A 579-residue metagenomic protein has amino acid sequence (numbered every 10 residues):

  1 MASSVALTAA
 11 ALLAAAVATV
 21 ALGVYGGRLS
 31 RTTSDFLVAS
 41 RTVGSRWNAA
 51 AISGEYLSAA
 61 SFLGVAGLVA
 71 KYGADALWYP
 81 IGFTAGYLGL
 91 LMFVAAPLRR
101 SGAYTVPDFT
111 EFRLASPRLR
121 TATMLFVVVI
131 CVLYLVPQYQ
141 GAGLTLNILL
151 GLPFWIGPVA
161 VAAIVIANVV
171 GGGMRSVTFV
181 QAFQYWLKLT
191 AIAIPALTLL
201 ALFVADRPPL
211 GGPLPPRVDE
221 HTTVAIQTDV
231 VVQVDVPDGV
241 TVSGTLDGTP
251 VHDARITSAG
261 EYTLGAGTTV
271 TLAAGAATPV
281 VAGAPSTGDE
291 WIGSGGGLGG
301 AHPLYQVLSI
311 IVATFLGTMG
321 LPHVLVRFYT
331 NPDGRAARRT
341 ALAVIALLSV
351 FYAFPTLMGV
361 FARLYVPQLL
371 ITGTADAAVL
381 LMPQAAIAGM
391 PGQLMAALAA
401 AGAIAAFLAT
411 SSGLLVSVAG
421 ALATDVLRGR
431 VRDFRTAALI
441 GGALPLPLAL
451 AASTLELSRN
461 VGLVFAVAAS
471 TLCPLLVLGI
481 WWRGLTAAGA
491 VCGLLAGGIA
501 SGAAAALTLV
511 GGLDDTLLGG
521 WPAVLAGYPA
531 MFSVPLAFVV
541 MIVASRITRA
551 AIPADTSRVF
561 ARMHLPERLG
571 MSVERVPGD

Functional and structural regions predicted by a protein language model:
M1-D579: Membrane-embedded helix-loop-helix hairpins and adjacent transmembrane boundary segments in multi-pass transporters
